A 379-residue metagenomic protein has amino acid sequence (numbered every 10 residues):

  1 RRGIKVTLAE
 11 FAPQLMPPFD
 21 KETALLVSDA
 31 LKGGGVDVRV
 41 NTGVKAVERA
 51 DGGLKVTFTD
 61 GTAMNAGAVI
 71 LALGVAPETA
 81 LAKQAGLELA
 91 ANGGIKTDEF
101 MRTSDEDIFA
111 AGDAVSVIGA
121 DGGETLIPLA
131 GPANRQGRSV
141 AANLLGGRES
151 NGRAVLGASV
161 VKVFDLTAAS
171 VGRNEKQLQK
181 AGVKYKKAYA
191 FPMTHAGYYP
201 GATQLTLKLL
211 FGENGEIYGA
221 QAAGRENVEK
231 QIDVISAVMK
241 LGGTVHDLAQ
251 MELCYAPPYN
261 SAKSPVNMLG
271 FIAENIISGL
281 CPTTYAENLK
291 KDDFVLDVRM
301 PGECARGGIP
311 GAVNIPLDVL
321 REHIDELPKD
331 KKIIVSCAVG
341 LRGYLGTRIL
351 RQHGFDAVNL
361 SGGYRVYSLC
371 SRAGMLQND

Functional and structural regions predicted by a protein language model:
R1-F19, A158, K230, V234-M239 (+1 more regions): Beta1-alpha1 glycine-rich phosphate/pyrophosphate-binding loop at the start of Rossmann-like nucleotide-binding domains
R2-T97, M375, D379: A Rossmann-like FAD-binding core segment of flavoenzymes
I4-T7, D37, D107, K332 (+1 more regions): Residues at the starts of beta-strands that form the adenosine-phosphate
D37-R39, F109, K186-A188, V313-I315 (+1 more regions): General small-molecule cofactor/ligand-binding pocket signal
A63-A142, V234-V238: FAD-site-proximal beta/loop scaffold in flavoenzymes
L71, A90, A110, L296-D297 (+2 more regions): Redox-cofactor binding/interface segments in oxidoreductases and associated redox assembly factors
A114-E226, P257-S261, P265-K290: Mid-to-C-terminal Rossmann-like scaffold of FAD/NAD(P)H-dependent oxidoreductases
H246-P257, S261, N267-F294, M300-I334 (+1 more regions): Rhodanese-like catalytic fold shared by cysteine-dependent sulfurtransferases and DSP/PTP-type phosphatases
